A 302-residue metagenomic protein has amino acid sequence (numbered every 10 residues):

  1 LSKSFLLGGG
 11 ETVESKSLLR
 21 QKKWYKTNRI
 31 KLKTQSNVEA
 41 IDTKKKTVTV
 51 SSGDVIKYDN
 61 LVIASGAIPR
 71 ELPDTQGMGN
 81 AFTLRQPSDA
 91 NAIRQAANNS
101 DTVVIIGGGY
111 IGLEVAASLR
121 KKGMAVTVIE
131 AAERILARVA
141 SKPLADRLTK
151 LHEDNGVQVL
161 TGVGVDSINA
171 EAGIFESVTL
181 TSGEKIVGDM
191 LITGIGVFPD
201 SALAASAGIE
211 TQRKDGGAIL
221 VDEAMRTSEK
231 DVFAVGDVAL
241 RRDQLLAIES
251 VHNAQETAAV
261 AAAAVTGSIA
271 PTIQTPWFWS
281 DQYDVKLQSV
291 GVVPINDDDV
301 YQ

Functional and structural regions predicted by a protein language model:
L1-K31, A116-A140: Beta1-alpha1 glycine-rich phosphate/pyrophosphate-binding loop at the start of Rossmann-like nucleotide-binding domains
L1-S4, V238-Q302: Mid-to-C-terminal Rossmann-like scaffold of FAD/NAD(P)H-dependent oxidoreductases
E14-S17, E210-G216, S268-W277: A short alpha-helix-loop-beta-strand transition element characteristic of N-terminal alpha/beta dinucleotide-binding
R20-Q76: A conserved beta-strand/loop capping segment in the N-terminal third of enzymes that catalyze redox or closely related
L32-I41, K45-T49, I56, K122-V221: A Rossmann-like FAD-binding core segment of flavoenzymes
V50, I63-A64, I105, L180 (+3 more regions): Redox-cofactor binding/interface segments in oxidoreductases and associated redox assembly factors
I63-K122, V221: Glycine-rich dinucleotide-binding loop and its adjacent helix/turn
G79-S100, I174-T179, E184-A263: FAD-site-proximal beta/loop scaffold in flavoenzymes
